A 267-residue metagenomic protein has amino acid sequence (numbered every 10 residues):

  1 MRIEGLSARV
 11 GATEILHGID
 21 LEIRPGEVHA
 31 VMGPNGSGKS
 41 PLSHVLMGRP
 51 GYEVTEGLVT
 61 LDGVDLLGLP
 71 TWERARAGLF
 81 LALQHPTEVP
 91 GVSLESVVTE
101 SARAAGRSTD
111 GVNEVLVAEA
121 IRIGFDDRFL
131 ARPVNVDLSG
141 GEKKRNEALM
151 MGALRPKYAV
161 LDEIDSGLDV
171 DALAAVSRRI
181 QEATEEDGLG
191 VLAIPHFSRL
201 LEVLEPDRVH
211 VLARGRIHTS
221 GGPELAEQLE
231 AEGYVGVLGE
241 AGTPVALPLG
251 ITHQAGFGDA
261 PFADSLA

Functional and structural regions predicted by a protein language model:
M1-I3, L16-G18: Conserved structural motif at the start of ABC-family nucleotide-binding domains
M32-P34: The feature captures the beta-strand-to-loop junction immediately N-terminal to the Walker
L58-R74, N135: ABC ATPase NBD Q-loop/coupling interface
H85, G91-A104: Q-loop/switch helix immediately C-terminal to the Walker
M151-G152: ABC ATPase C-loop
E163-I164, D171: Walker B catalytic motif
L212, R216-G239: Conserved beta-strand-loop-alpha-helix hinge in the C-terminal portion of ABC ATPase nucleotide-binding domains
